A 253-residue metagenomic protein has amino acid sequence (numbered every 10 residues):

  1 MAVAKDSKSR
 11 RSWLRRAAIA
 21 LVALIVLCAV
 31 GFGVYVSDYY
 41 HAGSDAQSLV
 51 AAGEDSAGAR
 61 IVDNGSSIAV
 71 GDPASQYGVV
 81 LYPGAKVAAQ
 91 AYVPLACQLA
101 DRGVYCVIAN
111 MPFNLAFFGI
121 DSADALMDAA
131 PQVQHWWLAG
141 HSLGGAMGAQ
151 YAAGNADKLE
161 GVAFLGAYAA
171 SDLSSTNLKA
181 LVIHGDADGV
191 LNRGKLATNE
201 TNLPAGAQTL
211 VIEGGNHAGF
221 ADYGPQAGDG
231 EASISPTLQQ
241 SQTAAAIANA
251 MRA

Functional and structural regions predicted by a protein language model:
A17-V34: Hydrophobic membrane-insertion alpha-helices, especially the h-region of bacterial N-terminal signal peptides
Q76-G84: Short beta-strand element of the alpha/beta-hydrolase
A96-A116: Conserved alpha/beta-hydrolase
A139-G148: Gly/Ala-rich beta-loop-alpha elbow adjacent to hydrolase catalytic centers
T176, V182-H184, D188: Short beta-strand/loop motif that positions the catalytic acidic residue of the alpha/beta-hydrolase fold
L191-T201: Short alpha-helix in the alpha/beta-hydrolase fold that links the catalytic acid
N199-A253: C-terminal catalytic-base region of ester-bond hydrolases, centering on the histidine of the charge-relay
